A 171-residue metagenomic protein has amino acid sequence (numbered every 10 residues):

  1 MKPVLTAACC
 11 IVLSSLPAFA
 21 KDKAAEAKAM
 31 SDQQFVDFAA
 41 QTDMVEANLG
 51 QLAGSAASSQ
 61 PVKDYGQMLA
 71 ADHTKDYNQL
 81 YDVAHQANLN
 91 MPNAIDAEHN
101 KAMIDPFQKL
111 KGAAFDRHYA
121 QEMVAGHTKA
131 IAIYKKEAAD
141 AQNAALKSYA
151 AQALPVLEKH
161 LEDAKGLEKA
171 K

Functional and structural regions predicted by a protein language model:
K2-T6, V12-K171: His/Met- and acidic-residue-enriched segments that coordinate or traffic transition-metal cofactors and support
